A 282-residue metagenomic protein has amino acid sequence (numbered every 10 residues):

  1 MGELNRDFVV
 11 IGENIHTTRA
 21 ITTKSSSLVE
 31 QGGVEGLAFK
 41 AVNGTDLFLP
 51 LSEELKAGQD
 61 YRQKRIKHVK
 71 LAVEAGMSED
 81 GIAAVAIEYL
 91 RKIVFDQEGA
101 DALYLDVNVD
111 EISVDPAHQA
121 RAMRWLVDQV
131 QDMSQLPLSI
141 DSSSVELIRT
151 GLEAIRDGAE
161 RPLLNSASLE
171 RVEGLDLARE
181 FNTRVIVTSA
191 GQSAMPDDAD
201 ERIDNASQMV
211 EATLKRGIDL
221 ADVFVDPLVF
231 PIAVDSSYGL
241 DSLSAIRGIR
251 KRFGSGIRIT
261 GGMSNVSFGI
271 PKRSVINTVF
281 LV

Functional and structural regions predicted by a protein language model:
M1-F224, F230-V282: Domain-level signal for soluble alpha/beta catalytic cores
